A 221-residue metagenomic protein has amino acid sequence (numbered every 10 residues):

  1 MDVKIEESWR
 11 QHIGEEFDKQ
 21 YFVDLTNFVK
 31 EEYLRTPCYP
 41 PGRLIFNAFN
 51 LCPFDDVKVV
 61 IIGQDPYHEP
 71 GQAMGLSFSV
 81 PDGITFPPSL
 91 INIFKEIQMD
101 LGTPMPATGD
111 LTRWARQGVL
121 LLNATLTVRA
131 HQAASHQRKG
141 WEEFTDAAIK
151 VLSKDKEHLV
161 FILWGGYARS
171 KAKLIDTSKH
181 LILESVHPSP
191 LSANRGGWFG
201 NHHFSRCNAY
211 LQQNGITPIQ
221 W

Functional and structural regions predicted by a protein language model:
M1-I13: Generic N-terminal amphipathic, Lys/Arg-enriched alpha-helix
V3, E15-L163, A168-S170, I175-D176 (+4 more regions): A polyanion-binding, active-site-adjacent surface
